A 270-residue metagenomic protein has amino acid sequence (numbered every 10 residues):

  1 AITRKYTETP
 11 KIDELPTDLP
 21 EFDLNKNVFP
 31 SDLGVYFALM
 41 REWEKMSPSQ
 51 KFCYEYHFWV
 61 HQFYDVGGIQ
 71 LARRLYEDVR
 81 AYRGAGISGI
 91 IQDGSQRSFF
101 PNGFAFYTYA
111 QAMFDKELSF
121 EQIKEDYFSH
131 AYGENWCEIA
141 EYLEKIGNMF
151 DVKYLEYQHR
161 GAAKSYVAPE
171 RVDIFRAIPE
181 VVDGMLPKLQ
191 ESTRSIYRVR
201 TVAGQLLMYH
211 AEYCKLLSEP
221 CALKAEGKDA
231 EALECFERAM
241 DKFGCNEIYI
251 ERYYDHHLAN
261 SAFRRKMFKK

Functional and structural regions predicted by a protein language model:
A1, R80-R83: Intrinsically disordered, low-complexity Ser/Thr/Pro-rich tracts
A1-M46, C53-E55: Gly/Pro-rich turn-and-neighbor structural signature
I2-T9, F22, F58-V66, Q96-G103: Flexible loop/turn segments at secondary-structure boundaries
P10-P16, G67-R74, F104-A110: Short secondary-structure boundary/capping segments
N25-D32, G67-L71, K116, N135 (+2 more regions): Residue-level preference for long, well-ordered alpha-helices that form the structural scaffold of enzyme catalytic
N27-M40, G68-V79, F175-P179: Well-ordered, non-membrane alpha-helical segments in soluble/globular domains
R41, P48, E55-H61, E77 (+3 more regions): Catalytic domains of carbohydrate-active enzymes that cleave complex glycans
